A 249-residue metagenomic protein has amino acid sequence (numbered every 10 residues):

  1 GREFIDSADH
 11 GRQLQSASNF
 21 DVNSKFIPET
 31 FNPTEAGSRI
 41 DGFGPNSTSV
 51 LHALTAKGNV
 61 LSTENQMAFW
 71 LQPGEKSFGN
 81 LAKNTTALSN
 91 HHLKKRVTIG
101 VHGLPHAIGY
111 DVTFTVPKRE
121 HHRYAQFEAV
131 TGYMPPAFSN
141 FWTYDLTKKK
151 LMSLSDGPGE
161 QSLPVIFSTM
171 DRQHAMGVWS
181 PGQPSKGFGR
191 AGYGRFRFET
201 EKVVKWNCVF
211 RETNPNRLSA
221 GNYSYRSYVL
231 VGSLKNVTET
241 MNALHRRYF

Functional and structural regions predicted by a protein language model:
G1-L51, R226-F249: Beta-strand-rich N-terminal accessory domains
A17-H106, R119: Extended, loop-rich substrate-binding clefts of extracytoplasmic carbohydrate-active enzymes
N59-Q66, W70-Q72, P164-F167, K205-R211: Generic recognition of long tandem-repeat/solenoid scaffolds
L104-K148: Acidic (Asp/Glu-rich), glycine- and aromatic
F127, S155-E160, N216-S224: Extracellular polysaccharide-recognition and catalytic grooves
A129-G132, A137-E199: Active-site/ligand-binding surface loops and adjacent short beta/alpha elements that line catalytic pockets across
R172-F249: Beta-strand-rich recognition/accessory modules
